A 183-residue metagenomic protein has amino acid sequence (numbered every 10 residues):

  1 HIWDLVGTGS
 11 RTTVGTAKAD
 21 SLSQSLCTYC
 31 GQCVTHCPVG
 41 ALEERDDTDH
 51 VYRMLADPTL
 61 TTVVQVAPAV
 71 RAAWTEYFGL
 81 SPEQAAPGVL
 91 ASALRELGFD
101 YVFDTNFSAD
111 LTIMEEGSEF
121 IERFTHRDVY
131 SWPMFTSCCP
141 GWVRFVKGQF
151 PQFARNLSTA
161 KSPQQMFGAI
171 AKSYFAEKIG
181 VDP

Functional and structural regions predicted by a protein language model:
H1, S25-G40, A109, S137-G141: Local cysteine-cluster metal-coordination motifs and their immediate loop/turn environment, predominantly Fe-S cluster
H1-L26, G40-V63: Non-heme iron-sulfur electron-transfer modules
W3-D4, C37, P68-V70: Short N-terminal signal/transit or membrane-insertion segments and the immediately adjacent low-complexity/disordered
E44-P183: Iron-sulfur-associated redox domains of electron-transfer enzymes in respiratory and anaerobic energy metabolism
